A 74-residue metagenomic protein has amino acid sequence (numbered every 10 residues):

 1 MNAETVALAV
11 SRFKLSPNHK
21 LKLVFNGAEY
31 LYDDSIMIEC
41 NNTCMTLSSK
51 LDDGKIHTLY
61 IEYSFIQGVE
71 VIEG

Functional and structural regions predicted by a protein language model:
M1-E29, I72: Short glycine-rich, low-complexity segments
S11, S16, S35, S48-S49 (+1 more regions): Generic serine detector
E29-L51: Acidic, low-complexity, intrinsically disordered interaction modules
S35, I61-G74: Structured surface patches comprising rigid loops and adjacent beta-strands/short helices at the edges of well-ordered
C44-Q67: Acidic, aromatic-enriched beta-alpha/helix-loop junctions
